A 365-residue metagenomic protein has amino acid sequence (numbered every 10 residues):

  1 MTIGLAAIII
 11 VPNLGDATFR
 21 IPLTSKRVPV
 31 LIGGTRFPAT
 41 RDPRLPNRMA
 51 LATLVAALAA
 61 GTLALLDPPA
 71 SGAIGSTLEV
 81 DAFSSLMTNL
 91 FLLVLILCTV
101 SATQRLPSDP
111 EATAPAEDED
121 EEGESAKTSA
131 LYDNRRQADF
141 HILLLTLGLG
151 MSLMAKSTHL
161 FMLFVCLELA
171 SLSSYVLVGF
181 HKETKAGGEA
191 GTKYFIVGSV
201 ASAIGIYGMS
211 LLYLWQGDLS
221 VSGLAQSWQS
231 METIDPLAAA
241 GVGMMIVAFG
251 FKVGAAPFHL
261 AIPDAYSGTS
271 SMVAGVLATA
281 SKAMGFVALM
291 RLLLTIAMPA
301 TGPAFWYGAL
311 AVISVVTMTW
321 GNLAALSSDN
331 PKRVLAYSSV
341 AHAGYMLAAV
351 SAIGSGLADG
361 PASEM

Functional and structural regions predicted by a protein language model:
M1-M365: Alpha-helical transmembrane segments of multi-pass membrane proteins predominantly involved in bioenergetics
